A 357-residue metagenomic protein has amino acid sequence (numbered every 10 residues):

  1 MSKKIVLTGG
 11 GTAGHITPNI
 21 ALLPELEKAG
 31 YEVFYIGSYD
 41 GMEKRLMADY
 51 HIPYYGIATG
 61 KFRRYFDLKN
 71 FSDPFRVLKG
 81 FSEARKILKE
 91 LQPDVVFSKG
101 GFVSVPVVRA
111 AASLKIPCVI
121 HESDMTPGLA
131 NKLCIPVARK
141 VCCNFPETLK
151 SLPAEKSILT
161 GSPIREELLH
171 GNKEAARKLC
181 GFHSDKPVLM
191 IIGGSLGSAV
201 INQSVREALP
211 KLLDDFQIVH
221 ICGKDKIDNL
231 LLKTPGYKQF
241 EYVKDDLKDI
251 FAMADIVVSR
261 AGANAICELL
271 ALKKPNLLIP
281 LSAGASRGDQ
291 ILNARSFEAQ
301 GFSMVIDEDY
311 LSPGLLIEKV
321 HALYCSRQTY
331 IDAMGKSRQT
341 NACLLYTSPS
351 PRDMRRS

Functional and structural regions predicted by a protein language model:
K4-G10, A29-R76, R85, D307-D309: Conserved nucleotide-sugar phosphate-binding/catalytic loop shared by glycosyltransferases and other
G41, L46, Y50, K173-K178 (+4 more regions): Donor-nucleotide binding loops and adjacent catalytic segments primarily of GT-B fold Leloir glycosyltransferases
M42, A112-E174: Active-site-proximal region of nucleotide-activated glycan assembly enzymes, centered on histidine/acidic-rich loops
E83-V96, S104-V119, K132-V137: Glycosyltransferases and closely related glycan-assembly transferases that use nucleotide-activated donors
D94-V95, A252-C267, K274-P275: Acidic donor-binding loop of glycosyltransferase active sites
Q300-D307, L311-Q328, S350: C-terminal "capping" alpha-helix adjacent to the active site of nucleotide-linked donor transferases in cell-envelope
Q328-T340: A short, well-ordered alpha-helix in the C-terminal region of glycosyltransferases
Y346-S357: Single conserved hydrophobic/aromatic residue that forms the stacking wall/gate of nucleotide- or nucleobase-binding
